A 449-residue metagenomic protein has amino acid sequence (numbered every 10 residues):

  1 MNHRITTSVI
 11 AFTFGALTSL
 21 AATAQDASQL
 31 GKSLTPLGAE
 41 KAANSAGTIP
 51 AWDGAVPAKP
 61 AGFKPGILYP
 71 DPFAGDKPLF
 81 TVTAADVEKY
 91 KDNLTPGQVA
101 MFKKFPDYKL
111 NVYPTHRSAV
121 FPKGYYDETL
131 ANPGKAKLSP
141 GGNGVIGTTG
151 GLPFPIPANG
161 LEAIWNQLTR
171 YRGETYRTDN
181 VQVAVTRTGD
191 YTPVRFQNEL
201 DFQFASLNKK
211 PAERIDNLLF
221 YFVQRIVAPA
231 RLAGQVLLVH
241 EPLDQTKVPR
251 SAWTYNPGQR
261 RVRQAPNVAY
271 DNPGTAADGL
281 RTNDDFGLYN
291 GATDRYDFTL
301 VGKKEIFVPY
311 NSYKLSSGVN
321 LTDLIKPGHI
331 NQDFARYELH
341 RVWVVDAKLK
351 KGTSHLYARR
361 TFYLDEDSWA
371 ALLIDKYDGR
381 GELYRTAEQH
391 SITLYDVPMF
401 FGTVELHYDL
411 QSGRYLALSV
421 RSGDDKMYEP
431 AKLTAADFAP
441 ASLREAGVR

Functional and structural regions predicted by a protein language model:
M1-I10: Bacterial N-terminal signal peptides that target proteins for export
F12-F14: Aromatic (phenylalanine/tyrosine) cluster motif
A16-A22: N-terminal signal peptide c-region/cleavage motif recognized by signal peptidases
A27-A55, V82, T95, V223-T293 (+1 more regions): Gly/Pro-enriched, hydrophobic low-complexity segments that function as extracytoplasmic propeptides/linkers
A27-P249, N256: Solvent-exposed N-terminal domain segments of exported/luminal and surface proteins
D179-A228, F286-F362, L372: Extended beta-strand-rich segments in extracellular/periplasmic secretory proteins, especially within noncatalytic
D425-R449: Long, C-terminal catalytic modules of enzymes
